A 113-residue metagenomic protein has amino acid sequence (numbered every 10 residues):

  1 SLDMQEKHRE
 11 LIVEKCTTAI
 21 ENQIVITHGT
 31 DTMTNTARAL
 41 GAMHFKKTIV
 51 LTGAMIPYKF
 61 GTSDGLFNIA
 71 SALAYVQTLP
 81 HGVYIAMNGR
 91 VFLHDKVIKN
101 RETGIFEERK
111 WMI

Functional and structural regions predicted by a protein language model:
S1-I113: Active-site histidine-anchored catalytic micro-motif
